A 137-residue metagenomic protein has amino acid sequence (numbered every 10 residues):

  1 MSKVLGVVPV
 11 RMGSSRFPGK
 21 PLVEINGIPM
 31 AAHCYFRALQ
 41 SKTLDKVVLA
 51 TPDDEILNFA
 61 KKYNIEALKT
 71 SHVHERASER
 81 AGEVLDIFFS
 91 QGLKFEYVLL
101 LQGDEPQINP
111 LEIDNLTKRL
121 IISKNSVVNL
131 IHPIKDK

Functional and structural regions predicted by a protein language model:
K3-L5, Y97, V127: Residue-level preference for the first positions of well-ordered beta-strands
K3-T51: N-terminal glycine-rich phosphate-binding loop and ensuing alpha1 helix
V10, T51, Q102, I131-H132: Short beta-strand/turn micro-motifs composed of small residues that flank or help shape donor/cofactor-binding pockets
L44, L93-F95, I122-V127: Short, high-confidence coil segments that cap the C-terminus of an alpha-helix and link into the following beta-strand
V48, D54-N115: Short phosphate-binding loop-to-helix
Q107-D136: Conserved donor-nucleotide/metal-binding helix-loop-beta segment in metal-dependent transferases, i.e., the alpha-helix
